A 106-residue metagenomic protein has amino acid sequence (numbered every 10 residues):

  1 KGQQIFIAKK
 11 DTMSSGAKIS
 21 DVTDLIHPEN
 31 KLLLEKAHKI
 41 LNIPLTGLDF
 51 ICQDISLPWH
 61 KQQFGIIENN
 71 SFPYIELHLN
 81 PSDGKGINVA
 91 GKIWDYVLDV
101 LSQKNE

Functional and structural regions predicted by a protein language model:
K1-S56: A long amphipathic alpha-helix within ATP-dependent nucleotide-binding catalytic cores
D21, L25, C52-E106: C-terminal active-site "lid" helix and adjoining low-complexity regulatory extension at the edge of ATP-using catalytic
